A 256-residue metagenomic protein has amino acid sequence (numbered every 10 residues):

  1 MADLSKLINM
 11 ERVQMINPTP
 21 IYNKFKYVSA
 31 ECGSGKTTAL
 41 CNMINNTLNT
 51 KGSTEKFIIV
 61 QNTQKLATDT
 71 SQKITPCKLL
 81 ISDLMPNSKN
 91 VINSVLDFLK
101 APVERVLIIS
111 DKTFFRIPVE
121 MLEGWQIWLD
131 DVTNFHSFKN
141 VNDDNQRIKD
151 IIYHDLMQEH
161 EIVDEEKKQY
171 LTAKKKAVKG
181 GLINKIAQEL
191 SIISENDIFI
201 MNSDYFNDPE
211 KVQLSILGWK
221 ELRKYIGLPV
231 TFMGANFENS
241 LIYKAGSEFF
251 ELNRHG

Functional and structural regions predicted by a protein language model:
M1-P20, I200-F206: N-terminal pre-Walker A segment at the start of P-loop NTPase domains
I21-N42: Walker A/P-loop
N23-Y27, K56-I58, R105-I108, Q126 (+1 more regions): Residue-level preference for the first positions of well-ordered beta-strands
A30-C32, Q61-Q64, S82-L84, I109-T113 (+2 more regions): Structural motif
T37-L48, G52-L84, K112-T113: Conserved Walker A/P-loop ATP-binding site and its immediately adjacent core in helicase/helicase-like ATPase domains
S88-L99: Conserved helicase ATPase core of P-loop NTP-dependent helicases/translocases
L99-I117: Conserved two-lobed SF2 helicase motor
D111-E251: Signature of the SF2 helicase/ATPase Hel1-core->accessory helical subdomain module
